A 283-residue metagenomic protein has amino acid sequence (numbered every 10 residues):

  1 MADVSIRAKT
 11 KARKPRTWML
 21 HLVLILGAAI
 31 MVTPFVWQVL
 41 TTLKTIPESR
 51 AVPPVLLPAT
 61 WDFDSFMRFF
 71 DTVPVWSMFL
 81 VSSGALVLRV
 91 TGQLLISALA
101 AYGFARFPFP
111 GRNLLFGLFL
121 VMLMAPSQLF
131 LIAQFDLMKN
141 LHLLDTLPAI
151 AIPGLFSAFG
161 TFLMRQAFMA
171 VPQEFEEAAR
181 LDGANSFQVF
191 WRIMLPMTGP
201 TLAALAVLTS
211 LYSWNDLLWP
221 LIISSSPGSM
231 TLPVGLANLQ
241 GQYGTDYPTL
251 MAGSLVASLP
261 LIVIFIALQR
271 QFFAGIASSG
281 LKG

Functional and structural regions predicted by a protein language model:
M1-R13: Short, Lys/Arg-rich, polar N-terminal cytosolic tail immediately upstream of the first transmembrane signal-anchor
R16-G283: A structural signal for multi-pass alpha-helical bundles of membrane permease subunits that mediate small-molecule
